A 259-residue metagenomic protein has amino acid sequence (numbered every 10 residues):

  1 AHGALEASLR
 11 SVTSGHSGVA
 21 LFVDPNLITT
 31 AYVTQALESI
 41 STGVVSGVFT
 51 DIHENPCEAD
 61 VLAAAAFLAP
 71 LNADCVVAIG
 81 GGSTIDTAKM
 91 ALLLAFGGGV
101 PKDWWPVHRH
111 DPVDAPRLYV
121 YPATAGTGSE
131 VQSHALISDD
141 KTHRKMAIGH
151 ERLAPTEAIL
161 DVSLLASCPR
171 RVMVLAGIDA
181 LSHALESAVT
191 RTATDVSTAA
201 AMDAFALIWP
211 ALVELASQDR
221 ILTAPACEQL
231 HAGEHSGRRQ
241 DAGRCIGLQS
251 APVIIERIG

Functional and structural regions predicted by a protein language model:
A1-C75: ATP/NTP phosphate-donor binding region
H2-G3, T30, T34, E58 (+8 more regions): Electropositive phosphate-/nucleotide-binding environments in soluble metabolic enzymes
L21, C57, G82, P122 (+3 more regions): Buried hydrophobic positions in well-ordered alpha/beta secondary-structure cores of metabolic enzymes
A36, A65, T84-G97, V131-Q132: Short Gly/Thr/Asp-enriched flexible loops that form oxyanion-binding sites at enzyme active sites
P70, A91, H108: N-terminal loops that bind phosphate or other acidic moieties and the adjacent beta-alpha structural core
A73-K89, A123-S129, R244: Glycine/serine-rich anion-binding loops at beta->alpha junctions that coordinate negatively charged ligand groups
F96-D195, A199: A glycine/threonine-rich phosphate-anchoring loop and its flanking beta-alpha core in nucleotide/phosphate-binding
S187-G259: Active-site segments that bind and position negatively charged phosphate/pyrophosphate groups
